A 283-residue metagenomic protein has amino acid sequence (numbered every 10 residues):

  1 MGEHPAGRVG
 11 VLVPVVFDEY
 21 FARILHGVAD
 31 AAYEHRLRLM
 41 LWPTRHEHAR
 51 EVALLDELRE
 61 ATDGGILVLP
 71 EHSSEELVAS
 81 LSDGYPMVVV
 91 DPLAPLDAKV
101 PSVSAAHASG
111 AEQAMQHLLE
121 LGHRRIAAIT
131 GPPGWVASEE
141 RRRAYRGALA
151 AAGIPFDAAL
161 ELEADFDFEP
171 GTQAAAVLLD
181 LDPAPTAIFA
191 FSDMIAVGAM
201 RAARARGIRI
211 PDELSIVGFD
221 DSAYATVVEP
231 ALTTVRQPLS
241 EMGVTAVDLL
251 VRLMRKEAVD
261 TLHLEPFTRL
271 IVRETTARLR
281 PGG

Functional and structural regions predicted by a protein language model:
M1-E57, A61-G64: Amphipathic helical "hinge" segments at domain boundaries
V11, T62-L69, A127-I129, E161 (+2 more regions): Periplasmic-binding protein-like
V13-R23, L41-R50, P92, V103-Q113 (+6 more regions): Hinge/beta->alpha junction and helix N-cap segments in small-molecule ligand-binding domains
R38, G64, Y85-V89, P101 (+4 more regions): Proline-centered loop/turn at the N-terminus of a beta-strand
H46, L67-Q113, P155, M194 (+2 more regions): Flexible loop/hinge segments that line or gate small-molecule binding clefts
R124-R125, F156-L160, I210-S215: Short acidic capping loops at alpha-helix termini that bridge into adjacent secondary structure
A176-V177, L181-G283: Flexible loop/turn connectors
